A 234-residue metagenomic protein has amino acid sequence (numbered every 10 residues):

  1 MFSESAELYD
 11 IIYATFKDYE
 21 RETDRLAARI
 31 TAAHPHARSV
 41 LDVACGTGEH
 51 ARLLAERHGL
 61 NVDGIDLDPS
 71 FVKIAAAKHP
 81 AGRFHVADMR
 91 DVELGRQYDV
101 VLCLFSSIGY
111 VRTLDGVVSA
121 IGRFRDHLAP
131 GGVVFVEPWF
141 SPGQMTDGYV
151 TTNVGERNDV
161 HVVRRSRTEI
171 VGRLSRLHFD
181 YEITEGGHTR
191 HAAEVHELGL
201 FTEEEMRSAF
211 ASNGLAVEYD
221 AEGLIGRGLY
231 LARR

Functional and structural regions predicted by a protein language model:
M1-H36: Conserved class I S-adenosyl-L-methionine
A37-A44: Conserved class I S-adenosyl-L-methionine
G48-D91: Class I SAM-dependent methyltransferase SAM/SAH-binding core
E93-V100: A short acidic, Gly/Pro-enriched loop at the edge of an enzyme's catalytic core that lines a small-molecule cofactor
L104-S106: Residues lining the SAM
V118-P130: A short glycine-rich, Lys/Arg-flanked "PGG" loop and its adjoining helix->strand segment in the class I
F135-R207: SAM-dependent methyltransferase
E203-R234: C-terminal lobe and adjacent flexible extensions of AdoMet/dcAdoMet transferase-like proteins
